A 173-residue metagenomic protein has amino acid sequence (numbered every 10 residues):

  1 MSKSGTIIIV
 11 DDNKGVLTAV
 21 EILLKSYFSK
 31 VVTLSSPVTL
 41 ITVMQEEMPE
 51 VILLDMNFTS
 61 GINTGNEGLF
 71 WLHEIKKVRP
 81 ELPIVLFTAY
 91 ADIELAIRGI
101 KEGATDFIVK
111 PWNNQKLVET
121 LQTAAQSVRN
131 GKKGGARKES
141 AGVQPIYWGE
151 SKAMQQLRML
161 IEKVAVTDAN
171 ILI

Functional and structural regions predicted by a protein language model:
D11, L54-S60: Active-site residues of response regulator receiver
K14-T33: Two-component/phosphorelay signaling modules centered on CheY-like receiver
F28-P37, V43, N63-T64: Short hydrophobic/Thr-rich beta-strand motif most characteristic of the beta2 strand and flanking loop of CheY-like
T39, E94, I108, W112-Q122: C-terminal output helix
I62-P80: Short amphipathic alpha-helix used as the core "switch/output" element in two-component signaling
K138-I173: AAA+ ATPase active-site-proximal loops
